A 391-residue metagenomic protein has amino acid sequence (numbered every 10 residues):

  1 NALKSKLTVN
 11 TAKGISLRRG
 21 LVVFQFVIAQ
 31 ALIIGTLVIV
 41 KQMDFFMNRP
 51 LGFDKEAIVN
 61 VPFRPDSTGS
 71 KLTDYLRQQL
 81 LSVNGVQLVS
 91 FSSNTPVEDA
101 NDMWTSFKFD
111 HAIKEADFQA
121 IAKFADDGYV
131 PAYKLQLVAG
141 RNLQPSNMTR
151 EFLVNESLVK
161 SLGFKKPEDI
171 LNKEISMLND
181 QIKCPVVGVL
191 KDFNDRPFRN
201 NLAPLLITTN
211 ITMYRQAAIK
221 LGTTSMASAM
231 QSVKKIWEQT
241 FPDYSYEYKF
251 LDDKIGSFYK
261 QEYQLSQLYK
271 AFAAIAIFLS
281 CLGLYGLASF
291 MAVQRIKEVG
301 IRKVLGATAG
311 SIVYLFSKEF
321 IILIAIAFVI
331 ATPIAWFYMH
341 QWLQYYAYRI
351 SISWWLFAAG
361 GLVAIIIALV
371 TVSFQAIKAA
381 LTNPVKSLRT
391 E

Functional and structural regions predicted by a protein language model:
N1-S70, L343, V385-E391: Alpha-helical transmembrane segments of integral membrane proteins
N1-V9, L282-L323, L381-T390: Intracellular coupling helices
T8-G20, T223, Q239-I275, F290 (+2 more regions): Membrane-helix entry/capping segments
L17-Q42, Y263-K297, A325-I326, I366-V370: Hydrophobic alpha-helical transmembrane segments of multi-pass inner-membrane transport and secretion
Q78-Q261: Mid-to-C-terminal secondary-structure elements that act as membrane-proximal/extracytoplasmic interface segments
L80, V130, V186-G188, V233 (+9 more regions): Hydrophobic, well-ordered secondary-structure elements that form the walls of internal hydrophobic environments
Q136-V138, N142, K165-K166, R295 (+3 more regions): Short coil/turn motifs that cap or connect alpha-helices
A276-I277, K297-H340, A359, V363: Transmembrane alpha-helical interface segments in multi-pass membrane proteins
